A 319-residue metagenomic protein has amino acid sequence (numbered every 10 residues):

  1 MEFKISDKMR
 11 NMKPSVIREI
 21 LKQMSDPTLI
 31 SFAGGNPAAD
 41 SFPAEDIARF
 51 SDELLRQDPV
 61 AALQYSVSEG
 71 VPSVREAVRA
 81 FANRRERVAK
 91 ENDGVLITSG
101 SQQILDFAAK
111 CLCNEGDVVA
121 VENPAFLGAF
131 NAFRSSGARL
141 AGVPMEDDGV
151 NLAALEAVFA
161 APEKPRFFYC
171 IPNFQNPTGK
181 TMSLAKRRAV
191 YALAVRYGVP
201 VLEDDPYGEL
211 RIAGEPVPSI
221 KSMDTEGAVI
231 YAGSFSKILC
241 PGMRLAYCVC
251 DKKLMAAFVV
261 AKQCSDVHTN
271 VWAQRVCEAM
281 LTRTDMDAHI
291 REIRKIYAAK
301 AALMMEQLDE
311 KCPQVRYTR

Functional and structural regions predicted by a protein language model:
K8-G100, F107, T282, A302: N-terminal small-domain helix-loop-helix segment of the aminotransferase-like
G35-A39, Q102, F126, N173-Q175 (+3 more regions): Short, solvent-exposed loop/turn segments at secondary-structure junctions
D58-P59, T282-M286, L308-Y317: Inter-domain helical "communication" segments and dimerization helices that couple sensory or membrane-embedded modules
A61-G198, L202, G208-E226, Y297: Conserved core of the PLP fold type I
T225-K295, Q307: Conserved core segment of the aminotransferase class I/II
E278, K295-M305, Q314-R319: Conserved glycine-rich beta-strand-loop-beta hairpin in the small C-terminal domain of fold type I
